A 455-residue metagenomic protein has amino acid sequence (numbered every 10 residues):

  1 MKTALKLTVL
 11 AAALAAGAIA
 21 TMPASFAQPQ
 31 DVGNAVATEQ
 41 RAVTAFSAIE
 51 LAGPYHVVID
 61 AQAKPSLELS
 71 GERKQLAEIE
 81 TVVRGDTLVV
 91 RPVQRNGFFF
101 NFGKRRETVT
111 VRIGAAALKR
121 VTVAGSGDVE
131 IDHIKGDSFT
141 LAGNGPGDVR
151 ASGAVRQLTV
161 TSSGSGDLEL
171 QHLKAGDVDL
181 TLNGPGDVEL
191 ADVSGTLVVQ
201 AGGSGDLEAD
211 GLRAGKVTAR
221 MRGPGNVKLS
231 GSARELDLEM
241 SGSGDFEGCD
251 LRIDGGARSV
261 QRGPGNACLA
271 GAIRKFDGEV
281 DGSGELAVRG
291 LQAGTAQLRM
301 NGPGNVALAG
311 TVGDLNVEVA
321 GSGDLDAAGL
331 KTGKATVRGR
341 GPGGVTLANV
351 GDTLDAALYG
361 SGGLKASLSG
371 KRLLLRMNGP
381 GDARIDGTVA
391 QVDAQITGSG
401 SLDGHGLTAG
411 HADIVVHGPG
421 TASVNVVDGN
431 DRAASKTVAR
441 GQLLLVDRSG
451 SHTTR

Functional and structural regions predicted by a protein language model:
K2-L10, I19-N144, D148-S163, D167-N183 (+12 more regions): Acidic (Asp/Glu) and glycine-rich low-complexity loops/linkers that are typically intrinsically disordered
A12-L14: Phosphate-group recognition and catalysis centered on beta-loop-alpha active-site segments
L358, M377: Short Lys/Arg-rich basic patches
